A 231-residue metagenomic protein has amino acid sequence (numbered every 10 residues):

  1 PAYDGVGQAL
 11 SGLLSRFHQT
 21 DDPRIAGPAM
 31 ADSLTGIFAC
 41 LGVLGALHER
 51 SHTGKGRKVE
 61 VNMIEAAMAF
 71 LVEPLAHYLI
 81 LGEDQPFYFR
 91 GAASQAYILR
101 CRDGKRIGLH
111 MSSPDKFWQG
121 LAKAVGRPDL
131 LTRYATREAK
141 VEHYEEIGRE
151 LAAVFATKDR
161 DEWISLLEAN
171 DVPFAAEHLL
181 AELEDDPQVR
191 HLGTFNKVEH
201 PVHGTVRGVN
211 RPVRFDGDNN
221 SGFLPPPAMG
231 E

Functional and structural regions predicted by a protein language model:
P1-R106, M111: Active-site-adjacent "lid/gating" segments in soluble enzymes
A67, H143, E182-D186: Beta-rich nucleic-acid/ligand-interaction surfaces
H77-Q85, V125, D186-H200: Short, surface-exposed loop/helix-turn segments at secondary-structure junctions that function as lids/hinges flanking
Q95-N170, F174, P226: Aromatic-enriched alpha-helical interface/lid elements that frame and gate functional surfaces
Y97-R102, F195-P201: Short acidic-hydrophobic surface loop/beta-edge motif
E168-L192: Conserved PLP cofactor-binding pocket of PLP-dependent enzymes
V202-E231: Flexible, small-/acidic-enriched active-site or ligand-binding loops
